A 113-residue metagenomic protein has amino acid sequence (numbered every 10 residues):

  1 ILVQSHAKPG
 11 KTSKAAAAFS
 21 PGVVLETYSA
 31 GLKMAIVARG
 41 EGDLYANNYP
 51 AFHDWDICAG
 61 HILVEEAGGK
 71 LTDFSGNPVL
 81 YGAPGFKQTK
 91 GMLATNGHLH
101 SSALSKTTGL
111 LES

Functional and structural regions predicted by a protein language model:
I1-S113: An extended, acidic
